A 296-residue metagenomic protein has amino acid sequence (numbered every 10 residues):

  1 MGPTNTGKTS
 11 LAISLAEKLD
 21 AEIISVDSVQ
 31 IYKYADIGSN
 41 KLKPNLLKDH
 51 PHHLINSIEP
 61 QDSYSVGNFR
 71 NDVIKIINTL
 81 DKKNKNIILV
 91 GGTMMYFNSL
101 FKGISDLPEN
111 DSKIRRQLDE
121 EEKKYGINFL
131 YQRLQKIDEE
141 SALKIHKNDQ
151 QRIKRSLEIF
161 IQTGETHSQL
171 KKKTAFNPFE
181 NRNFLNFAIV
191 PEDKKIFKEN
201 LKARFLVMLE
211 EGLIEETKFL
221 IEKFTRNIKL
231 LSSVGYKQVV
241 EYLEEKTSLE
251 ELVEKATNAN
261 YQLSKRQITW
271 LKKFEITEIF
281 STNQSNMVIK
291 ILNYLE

Functional and structural regions predicted by a protein language model:
M1-E296: Phosphate/pyrophosphate-binding catalytic cores of soluble transferases and nucleic-acid-acting enzymes
